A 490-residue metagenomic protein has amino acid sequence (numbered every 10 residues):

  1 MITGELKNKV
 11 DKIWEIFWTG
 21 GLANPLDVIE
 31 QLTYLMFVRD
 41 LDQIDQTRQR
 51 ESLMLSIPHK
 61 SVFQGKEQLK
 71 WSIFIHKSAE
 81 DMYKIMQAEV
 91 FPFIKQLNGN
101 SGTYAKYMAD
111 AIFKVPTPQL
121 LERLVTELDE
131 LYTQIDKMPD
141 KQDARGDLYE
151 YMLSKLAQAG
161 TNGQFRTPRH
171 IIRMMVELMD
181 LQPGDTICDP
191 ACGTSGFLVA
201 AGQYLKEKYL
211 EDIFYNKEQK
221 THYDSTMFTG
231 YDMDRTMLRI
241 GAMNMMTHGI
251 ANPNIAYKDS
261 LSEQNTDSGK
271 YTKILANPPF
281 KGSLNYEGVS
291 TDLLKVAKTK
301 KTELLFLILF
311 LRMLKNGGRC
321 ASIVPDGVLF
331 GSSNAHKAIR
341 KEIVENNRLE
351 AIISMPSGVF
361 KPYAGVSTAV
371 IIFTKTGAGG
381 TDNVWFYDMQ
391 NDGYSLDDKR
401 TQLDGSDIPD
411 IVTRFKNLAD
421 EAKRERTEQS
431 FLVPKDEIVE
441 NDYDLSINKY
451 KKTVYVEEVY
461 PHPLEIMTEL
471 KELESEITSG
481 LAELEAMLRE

Functional and structural regions predicted by a protein language model:
M1-P183, P253-E263, S354-G358, G380-Q390 (+2 more regions): Non-catalytic, mostly N-terminal accessory regions of nucleic-acid modification and defense proteins
A23, N285-T302, G327-A335, P356-Y363 (+3 more regions): Short, contiguous acidic/charged loop-to-helix segments that flank catalytic cores in large enzymes
V28, M233-I240, I255, K300-F373: Conserved Class I SAM-dependent methyltransferase catalytic core
D42, T194, R235-T236, S262 (+5 more regions): Conserved nucleotide-binding/hydrolysis micro-motifs of P-loop NTPases
K141, K220-H222, E263-D267, L311-M313 (+1 more regions): Replace "in large, NTP-powered and nucleic-acid-processing enzymes" with "in large, NTP-powered factors and other
T161-A276, K281-S283, D292, K300 (+4 more regions): Conserved S-adenosyl-L-methionine
R348-L349, K361-I411: C-terminal, active-site-flanking charged/polar segments
